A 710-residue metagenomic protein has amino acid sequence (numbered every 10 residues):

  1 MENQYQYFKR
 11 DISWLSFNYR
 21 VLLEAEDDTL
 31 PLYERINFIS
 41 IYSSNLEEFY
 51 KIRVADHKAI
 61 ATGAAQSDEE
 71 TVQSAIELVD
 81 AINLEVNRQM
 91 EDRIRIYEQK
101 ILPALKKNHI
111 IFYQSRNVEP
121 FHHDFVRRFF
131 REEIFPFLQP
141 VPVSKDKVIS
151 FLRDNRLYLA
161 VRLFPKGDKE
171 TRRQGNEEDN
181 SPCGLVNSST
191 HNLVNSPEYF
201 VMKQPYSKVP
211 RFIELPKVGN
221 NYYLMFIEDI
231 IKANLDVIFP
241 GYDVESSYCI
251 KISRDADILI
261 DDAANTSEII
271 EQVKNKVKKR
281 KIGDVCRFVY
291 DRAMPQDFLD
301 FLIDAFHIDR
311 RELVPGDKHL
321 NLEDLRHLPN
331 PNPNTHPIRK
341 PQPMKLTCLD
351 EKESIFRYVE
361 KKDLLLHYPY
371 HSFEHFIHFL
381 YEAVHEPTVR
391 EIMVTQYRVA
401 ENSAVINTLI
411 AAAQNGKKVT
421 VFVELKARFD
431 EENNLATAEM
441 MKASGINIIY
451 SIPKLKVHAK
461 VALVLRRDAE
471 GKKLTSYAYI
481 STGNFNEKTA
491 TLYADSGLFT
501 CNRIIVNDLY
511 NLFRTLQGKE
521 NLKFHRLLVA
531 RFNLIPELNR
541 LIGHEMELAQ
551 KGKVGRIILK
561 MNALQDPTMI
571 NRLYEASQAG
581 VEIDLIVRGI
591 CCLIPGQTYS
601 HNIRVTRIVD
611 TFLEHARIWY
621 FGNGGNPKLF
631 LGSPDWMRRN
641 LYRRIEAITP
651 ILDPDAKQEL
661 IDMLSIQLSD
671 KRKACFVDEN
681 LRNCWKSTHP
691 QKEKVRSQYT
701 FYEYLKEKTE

Functional and structural regions predicted by a protein language model:
M1-K169, E178, C183-N187, H191-I557 (+3 more regions): N-terminal localization/anchoring segments of enzymes in phospholipid and broader phosphate metabolism
R172-R173: Basic polycationic patches enriched in arginine
M569: Polyanion-binding catalytic cores of nucleic-acid enzymes and NTP/SAM-utilizing transferases
E582-I586: Hydrophobic alpha/beta core scaffold segments
